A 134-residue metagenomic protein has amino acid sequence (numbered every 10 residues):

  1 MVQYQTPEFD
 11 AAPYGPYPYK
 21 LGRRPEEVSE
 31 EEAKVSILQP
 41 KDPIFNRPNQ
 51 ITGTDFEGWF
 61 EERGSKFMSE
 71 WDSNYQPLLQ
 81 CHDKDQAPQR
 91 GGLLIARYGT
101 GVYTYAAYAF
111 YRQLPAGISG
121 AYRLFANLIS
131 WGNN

Functional and structural regions predicted by a protein language model:
M1-Q3, Y103-A106: Structural recognition of the beta-strand scaffold that forms the well-ordered cores of secreted hydrolase catalytic
M1-T54, I118-G120: A glycine-rich, often tryptophan-bearing local segment used as a flexible ligand/cofactor-contacting loop or short
K66, N74-K84: Local beta-strand/beta-hairpin segments that build beta-sheet-rich folds
E70-D72, Y98-T100: A short, structured loop/turn motif at beta-sheet edges
P88-G99: Short, surface-exposed beta-strand/loop micro-motifs that present aromatic residues
G101-V102, N134: Loop/turn elements at helix/coil->beta-strand transitions in domains of secreted/extracellular proteins
A109-L114: Glycine-rich phosphate/pyrophosphate-binding beta-alpha loops
G120-G132: Short amphipathic C-terminal alpha-helix that caps PH/PH-like domains
